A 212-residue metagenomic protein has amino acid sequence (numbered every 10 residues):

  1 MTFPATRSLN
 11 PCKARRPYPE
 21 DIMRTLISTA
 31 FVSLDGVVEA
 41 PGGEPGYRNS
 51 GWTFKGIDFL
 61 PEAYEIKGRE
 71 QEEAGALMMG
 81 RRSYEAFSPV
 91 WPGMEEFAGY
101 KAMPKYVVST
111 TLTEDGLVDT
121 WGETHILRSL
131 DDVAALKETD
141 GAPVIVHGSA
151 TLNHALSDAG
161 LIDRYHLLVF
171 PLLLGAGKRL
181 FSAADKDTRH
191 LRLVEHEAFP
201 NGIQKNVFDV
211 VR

Functional and structural regions predicted by a protein language model:
R7-I22: Short, Lys/Arg-enriched N-terminal segments with co-localized hydrophobic residues within the first ~10-30 amino acids
M23-L161, P171-R212: Portal/gating segments that form or line small-molecule/metal binding sites
R164: Periplasmic plug
